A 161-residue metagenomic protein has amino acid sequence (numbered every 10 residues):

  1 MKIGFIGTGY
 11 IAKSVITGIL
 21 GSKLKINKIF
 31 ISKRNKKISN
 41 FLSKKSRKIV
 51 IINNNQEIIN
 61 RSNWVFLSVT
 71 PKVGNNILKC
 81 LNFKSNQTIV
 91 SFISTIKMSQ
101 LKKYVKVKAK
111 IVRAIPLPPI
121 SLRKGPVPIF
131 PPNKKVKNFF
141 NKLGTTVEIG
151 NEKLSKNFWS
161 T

Functional and structural regions predicted by a protein language model:
M1-N53, E57: NAD(P)+-binding Rossmann beta1-loop-alpha1 motif at the extreme N-terminus of oxidoreductases
Y10, K72-G74, I96, K153: Residue-level detector of alpha-helix initiation sites
F30, I52, V90, V112-A114 (+1 more regions): Hydrophobic/aromatic beta-strand patches that form the interior of the parallel beta-sheet core in alpha/beta enzyme
K36-N40, G74, M98: Short alpha-helix immediately C-terminal to the canonical SAM-binding loop
N55-T88: Rossmann-like NAD(P)-binding element
Q87-I89, L101-P118: Rossmann-fold dehydrogenase core element
Q100-K110, G125-S160: Internal alpha-helical scaffold of NAD(P)-dependent oxidoreductase catalytic cores
